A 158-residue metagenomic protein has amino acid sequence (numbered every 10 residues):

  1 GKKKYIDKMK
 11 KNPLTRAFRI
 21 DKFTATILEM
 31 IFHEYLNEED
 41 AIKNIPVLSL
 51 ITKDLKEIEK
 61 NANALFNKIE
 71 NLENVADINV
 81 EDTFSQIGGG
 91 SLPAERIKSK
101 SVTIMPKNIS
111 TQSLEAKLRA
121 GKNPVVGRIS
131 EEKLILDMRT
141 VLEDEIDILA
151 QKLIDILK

Functional and structural regions predicted by a protein language model:
G1-K68: Active-site C-terminal subdomain of aminotransferase-like
P13-A17, D21-I27, I31-E34, E38 (+4 more regions): Residue-level signal for functionally critical sites in structured catalytic/ligand-binding pockets
E59-L142, L149: Conserved C-terminal alpha-helix-loop-beta "cap" of PLP-dependent enzymes that closes/shapes the active-site mouth
G121, D155-K158: Catalytic-site microenvironment of enzymes that process N-acetyl-hexosamine-containing cell-wall polysaccharides
D144, Q151-I154: Basic, glycine-rich
